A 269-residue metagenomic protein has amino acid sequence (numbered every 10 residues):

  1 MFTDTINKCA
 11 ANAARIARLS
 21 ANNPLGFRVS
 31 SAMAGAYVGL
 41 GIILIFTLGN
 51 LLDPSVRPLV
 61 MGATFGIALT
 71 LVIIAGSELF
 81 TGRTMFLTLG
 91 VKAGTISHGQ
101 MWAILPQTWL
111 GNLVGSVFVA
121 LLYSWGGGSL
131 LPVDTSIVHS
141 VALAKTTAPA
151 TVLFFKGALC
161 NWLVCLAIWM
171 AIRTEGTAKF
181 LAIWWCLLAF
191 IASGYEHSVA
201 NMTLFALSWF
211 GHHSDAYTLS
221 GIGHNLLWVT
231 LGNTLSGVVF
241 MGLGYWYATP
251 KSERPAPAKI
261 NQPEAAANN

Functional and structural regions predicted by a protein language model:
M1-N269: Alpha-helical transmembrane segments and their helix-helix packing motifs
